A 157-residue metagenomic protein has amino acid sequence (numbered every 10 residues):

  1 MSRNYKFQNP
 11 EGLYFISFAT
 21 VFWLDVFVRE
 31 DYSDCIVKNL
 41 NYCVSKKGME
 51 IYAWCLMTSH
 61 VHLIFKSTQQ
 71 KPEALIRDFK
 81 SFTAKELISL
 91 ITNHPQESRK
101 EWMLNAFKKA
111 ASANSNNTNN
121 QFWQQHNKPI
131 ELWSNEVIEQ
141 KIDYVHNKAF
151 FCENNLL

Functional and structural regions predicted by a protein language model:
M1-L157: Short catalytic/metal-binding and nucleic-acid-binding patches
